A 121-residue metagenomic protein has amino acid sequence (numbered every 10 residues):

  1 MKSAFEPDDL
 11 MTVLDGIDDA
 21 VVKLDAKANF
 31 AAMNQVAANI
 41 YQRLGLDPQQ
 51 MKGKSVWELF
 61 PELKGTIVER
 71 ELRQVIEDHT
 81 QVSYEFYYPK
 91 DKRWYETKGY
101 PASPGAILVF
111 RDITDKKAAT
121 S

Functional and structural regions predicted by a protein language model:
M1-M11, R111-S121: PAS-associated C-terminal cap
A4-A26: Sensory modules in modular signal-transduction proteins
L24, E77, P101-A102: Generic beta-strand structural signal
K27, S83-Y87, R93-T97, I107: PAS/PAC sensory module
F30-N34, Y41: Conserved hydrophobic beta-strand signature of PAS-family and PAS-like sensory domains
A38-E58: PAS and related sensory helical modules
L59-Y87: Terminal output helix/cap of sensory domains in signal transduction proteins
Y100-D115: PAS-family sensory domains
